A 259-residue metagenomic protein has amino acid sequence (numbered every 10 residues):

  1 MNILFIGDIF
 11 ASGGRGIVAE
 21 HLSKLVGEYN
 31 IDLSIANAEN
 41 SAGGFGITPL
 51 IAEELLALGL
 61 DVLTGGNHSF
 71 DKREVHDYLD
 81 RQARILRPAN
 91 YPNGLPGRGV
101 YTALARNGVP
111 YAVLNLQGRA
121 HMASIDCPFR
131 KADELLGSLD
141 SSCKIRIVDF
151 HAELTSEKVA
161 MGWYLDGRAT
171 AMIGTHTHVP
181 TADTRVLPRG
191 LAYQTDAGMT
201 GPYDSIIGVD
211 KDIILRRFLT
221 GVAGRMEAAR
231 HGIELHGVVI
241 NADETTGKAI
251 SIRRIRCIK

Functional and structural regions predicted by a protein language model:
M1-K259: Acidic, metal/ion-coordinating pockets
